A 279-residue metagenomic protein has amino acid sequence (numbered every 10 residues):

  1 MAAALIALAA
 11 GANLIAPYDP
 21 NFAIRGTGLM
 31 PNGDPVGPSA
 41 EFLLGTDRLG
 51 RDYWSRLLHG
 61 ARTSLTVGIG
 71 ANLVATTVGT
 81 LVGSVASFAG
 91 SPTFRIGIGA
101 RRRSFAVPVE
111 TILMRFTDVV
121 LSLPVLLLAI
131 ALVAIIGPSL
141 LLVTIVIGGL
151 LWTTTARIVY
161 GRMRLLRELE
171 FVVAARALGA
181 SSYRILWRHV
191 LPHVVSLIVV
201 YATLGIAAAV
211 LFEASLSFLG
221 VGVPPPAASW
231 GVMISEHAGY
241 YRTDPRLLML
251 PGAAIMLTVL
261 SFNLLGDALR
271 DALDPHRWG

Functional and structural regions predicted by a protein language model:
M1-A23, L113-F116, V194: N-terminal signal-anchor/first transmembrane alpha helix
A3, L49-G279: Alpha-helical transmembrane segments of integral membrane proteins, especially multi-pass inner/plasma-membrane
G11-S55: Short membrane-interfacial helix/loop motifs at transmembrane-helix boundaries
